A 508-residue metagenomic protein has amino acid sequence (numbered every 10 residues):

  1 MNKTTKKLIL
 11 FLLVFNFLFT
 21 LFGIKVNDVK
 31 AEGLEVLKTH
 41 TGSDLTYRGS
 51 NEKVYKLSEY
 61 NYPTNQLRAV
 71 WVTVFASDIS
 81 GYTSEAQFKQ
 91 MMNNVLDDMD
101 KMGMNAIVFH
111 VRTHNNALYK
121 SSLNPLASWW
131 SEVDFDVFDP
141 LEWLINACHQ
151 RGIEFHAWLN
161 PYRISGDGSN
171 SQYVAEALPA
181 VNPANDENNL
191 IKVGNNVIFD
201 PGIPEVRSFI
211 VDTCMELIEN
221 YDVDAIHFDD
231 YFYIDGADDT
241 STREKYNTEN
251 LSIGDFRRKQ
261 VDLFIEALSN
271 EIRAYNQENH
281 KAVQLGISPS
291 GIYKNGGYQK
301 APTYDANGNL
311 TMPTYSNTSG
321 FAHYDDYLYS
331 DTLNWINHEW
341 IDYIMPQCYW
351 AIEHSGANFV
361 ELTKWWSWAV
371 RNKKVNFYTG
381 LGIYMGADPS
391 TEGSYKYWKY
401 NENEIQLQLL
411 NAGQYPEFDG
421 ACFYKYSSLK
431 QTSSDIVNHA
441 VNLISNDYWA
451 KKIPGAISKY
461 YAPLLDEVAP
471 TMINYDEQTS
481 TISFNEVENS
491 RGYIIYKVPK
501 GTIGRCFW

Functional and structural regions predicted by a protein language model:
S50-S58, N65-A69, M104-R112, D139-I191 (+2 more regions): Glycine-rich, aromatic-flanked loop segments that form ligand/cofactor-binding clefts across common enzyme folds
T64-L67, W71-T73, S77-K89, H156-A157 (+3 more regions): Active-site-adjacent "subsite" loops/lids of carbohydrate-active enzymes
V72-V74, A282-S319, Q347-Y349, L362-I405: Active-site clefts of carbohydrate-active enzymes
Q90-A117, N220-A225, N334, W340-I344 (+1 more regions): Catalytic domains of carbohydrate-active enzymes, especially glycoside hydrolases
R112, P183-W340, Y349-W350: Polysaccharide-binding and catalytic clefts of secreted carbohydrate-active enzymes
Y329-G356, A369-L464: Substrate-binding cleft of secreted/luminal carbohydrate-active enzymes
Q478-S490: Conserved aromatic anchor
G492-W508: Recognizes extended acidic, P/S/T-rich segments that occur within or adjacent to Ig-like beta-sandwich modules
